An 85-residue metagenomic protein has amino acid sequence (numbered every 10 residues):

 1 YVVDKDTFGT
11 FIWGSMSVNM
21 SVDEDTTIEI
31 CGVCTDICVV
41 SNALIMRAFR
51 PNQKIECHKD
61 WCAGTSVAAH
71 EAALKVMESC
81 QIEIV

Functional and structural regions predicted by a protein language model:
Y1-V85: Active-site-adjacent betaalpha module
